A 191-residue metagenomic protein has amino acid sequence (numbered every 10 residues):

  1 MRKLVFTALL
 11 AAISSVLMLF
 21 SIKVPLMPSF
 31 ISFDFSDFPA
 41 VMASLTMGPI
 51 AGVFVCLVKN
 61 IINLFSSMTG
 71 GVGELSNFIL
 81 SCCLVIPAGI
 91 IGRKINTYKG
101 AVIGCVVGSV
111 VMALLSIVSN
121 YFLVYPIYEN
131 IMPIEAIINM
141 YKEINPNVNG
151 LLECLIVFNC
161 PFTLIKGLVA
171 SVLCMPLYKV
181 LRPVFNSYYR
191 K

Functional and structural regions predicted by a protein language model:
M1-K191: Loop-helix junctions at membrane interfaces
